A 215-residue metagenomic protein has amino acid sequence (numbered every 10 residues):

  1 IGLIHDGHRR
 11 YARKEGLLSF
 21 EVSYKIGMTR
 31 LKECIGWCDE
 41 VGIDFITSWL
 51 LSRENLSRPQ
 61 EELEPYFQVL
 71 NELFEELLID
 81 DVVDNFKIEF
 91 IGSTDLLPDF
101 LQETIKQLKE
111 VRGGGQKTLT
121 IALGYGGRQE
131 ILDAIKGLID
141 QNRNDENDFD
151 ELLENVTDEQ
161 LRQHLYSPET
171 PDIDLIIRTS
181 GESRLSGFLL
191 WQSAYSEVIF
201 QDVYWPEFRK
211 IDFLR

Functional and structural regions predicted by a protein language model:
I1-R215: Flexible, compositionally biased loop and terminal segments
